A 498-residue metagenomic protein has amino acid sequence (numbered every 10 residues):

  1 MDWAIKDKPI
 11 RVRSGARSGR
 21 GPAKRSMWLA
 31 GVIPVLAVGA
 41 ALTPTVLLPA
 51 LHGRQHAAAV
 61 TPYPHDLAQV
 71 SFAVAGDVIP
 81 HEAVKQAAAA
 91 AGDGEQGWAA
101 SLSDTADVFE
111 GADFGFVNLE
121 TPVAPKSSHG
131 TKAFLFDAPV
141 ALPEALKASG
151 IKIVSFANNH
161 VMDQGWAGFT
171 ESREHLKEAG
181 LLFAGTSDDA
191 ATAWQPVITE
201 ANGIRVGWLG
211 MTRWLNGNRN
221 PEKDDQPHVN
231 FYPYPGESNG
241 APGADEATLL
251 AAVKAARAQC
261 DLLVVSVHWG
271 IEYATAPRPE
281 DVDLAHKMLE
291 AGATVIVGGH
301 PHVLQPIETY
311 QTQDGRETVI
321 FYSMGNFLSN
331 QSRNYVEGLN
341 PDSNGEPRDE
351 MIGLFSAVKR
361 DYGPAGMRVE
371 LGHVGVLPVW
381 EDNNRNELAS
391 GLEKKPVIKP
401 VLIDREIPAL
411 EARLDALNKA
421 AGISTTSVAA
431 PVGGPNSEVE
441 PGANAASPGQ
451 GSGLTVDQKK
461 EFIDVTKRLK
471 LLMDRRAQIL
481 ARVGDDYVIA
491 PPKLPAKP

Functional and structural regions predicted by a protein language model:
D2-G15, G21, R25-P498: Acidic, metal/ion-coordinating pockets
